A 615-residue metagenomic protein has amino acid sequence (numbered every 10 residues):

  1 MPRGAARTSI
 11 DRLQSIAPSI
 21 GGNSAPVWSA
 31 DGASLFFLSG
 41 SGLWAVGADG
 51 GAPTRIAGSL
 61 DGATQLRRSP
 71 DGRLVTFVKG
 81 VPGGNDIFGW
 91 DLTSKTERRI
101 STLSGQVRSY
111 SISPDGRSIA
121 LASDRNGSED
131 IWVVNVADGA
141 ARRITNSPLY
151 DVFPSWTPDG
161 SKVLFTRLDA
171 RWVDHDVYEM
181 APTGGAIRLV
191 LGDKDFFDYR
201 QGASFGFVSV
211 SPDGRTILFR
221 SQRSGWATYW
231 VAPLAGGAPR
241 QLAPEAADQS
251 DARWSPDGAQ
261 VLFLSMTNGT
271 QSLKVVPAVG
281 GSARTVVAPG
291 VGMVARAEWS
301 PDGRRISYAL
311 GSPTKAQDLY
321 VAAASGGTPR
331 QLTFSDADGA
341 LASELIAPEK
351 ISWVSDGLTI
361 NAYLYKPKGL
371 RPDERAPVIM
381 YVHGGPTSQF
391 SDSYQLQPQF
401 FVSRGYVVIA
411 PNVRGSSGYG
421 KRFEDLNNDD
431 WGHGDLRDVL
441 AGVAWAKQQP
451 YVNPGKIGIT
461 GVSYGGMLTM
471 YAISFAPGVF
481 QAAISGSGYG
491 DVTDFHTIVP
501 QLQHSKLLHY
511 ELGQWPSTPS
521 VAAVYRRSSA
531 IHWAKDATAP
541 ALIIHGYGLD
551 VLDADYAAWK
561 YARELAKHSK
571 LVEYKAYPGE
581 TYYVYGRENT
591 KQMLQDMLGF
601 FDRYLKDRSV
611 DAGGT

Functional and structural regions predicted by a protein language model:
M1-D11, A33-S34, L38-R55, L74 (+10 more regions): Beta-propeller blade-edge and WD-like acidic-aromatic loop motif
M1-P18, I187-G202, G206-V210, R220-R223 (+9 more regions): Extracellular/periplasmic ectodomains of large secreted or surface enzymes and adhesion receptors
R12-S15, T54-I56, R99-I100, R143-I144 (+14 more regions): Conserved beta-strand positions that form and line the central face of beta-propeller blades
P18-F36, L60-V78, T102-A122, S128 (+12 more regions): Conserved beta-propeller blade repeats
S128, W172, F197, W226-A227 (+18 more regions): Flexible loop/turn segments at secondary-structure boundaries
V134, T166, M180, R220 (+16 more regions): Generic beta-strand/beta-sheet core signal
S335-G455, V462, T497: Cap/lid segment of the alpha/beta-hydrolase catalytic domain
P411-T615: Active-site-proximal cap/loop segments of hydrolase catalytic domains
